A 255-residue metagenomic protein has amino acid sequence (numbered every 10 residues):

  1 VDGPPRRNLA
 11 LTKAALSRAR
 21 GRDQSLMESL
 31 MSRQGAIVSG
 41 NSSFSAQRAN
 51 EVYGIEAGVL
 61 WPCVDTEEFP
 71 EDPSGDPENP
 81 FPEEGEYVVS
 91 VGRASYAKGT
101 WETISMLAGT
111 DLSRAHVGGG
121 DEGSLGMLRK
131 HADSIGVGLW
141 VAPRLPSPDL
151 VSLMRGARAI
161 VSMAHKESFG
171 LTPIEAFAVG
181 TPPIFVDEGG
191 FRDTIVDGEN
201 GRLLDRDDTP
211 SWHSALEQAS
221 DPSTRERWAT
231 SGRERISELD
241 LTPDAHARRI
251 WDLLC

Functional and structural regions predicted by a protein language model:
G3-V38, S45-Q47: Membrane-proximal helix-turn-helix segments that form the acceptor-binding/catalytic region of lipid-linked
E86, R93-G109, G123-G126: A conserved mid-protein helix/loop that constitutes part of the nucleotide-sugar donor-binding site
V91, L112-L128, V141-P143: Glycosyltransferase donor-sugar binding loop
R144, S152-A157: Short alpha-helical donor nucleotide-sugar binding micro-motif in glycosyltransferases
H165: Aromatic "clamp/platform" in nucleotide-sugar-dependent glycosyltransferases that forms part of the donor/acceptor
P182-V186: Short hydrophobic beta-strand element within catalytic cores of glycosyltransferases and related nucleotide-activated
D197-G198, R202-T209, E217-S223: Conserved acidic donor-binding segment of nucleotide-sugar-dependent glycosyltransferases
S211, S223-L254: A charged, aromatic-enriched C-terminal amphipathic alpha-helix characteristic of glycosyltransferases across folds
